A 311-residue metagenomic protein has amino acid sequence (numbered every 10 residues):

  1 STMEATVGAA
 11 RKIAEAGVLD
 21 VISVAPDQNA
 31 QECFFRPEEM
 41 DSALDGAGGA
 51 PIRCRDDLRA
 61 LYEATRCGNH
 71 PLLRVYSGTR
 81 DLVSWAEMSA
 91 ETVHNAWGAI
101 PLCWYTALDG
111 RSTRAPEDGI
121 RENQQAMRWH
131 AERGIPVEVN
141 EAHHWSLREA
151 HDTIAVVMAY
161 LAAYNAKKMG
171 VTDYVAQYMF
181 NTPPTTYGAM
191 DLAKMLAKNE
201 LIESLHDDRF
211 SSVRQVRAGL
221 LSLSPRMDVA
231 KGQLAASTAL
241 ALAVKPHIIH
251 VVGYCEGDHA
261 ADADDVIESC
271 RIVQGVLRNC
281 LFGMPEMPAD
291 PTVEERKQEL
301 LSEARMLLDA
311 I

Functional and structural regions predicted by a protein language model:
S1-P183: Catalytic alpha/beta active-site cores
R128-P136, Y164-Y174, L196-S211, A243-H247: Secondary-structure boundary elements
M190-H206, V213-I311: Active-site capping/gating regions of soluble enzymes
